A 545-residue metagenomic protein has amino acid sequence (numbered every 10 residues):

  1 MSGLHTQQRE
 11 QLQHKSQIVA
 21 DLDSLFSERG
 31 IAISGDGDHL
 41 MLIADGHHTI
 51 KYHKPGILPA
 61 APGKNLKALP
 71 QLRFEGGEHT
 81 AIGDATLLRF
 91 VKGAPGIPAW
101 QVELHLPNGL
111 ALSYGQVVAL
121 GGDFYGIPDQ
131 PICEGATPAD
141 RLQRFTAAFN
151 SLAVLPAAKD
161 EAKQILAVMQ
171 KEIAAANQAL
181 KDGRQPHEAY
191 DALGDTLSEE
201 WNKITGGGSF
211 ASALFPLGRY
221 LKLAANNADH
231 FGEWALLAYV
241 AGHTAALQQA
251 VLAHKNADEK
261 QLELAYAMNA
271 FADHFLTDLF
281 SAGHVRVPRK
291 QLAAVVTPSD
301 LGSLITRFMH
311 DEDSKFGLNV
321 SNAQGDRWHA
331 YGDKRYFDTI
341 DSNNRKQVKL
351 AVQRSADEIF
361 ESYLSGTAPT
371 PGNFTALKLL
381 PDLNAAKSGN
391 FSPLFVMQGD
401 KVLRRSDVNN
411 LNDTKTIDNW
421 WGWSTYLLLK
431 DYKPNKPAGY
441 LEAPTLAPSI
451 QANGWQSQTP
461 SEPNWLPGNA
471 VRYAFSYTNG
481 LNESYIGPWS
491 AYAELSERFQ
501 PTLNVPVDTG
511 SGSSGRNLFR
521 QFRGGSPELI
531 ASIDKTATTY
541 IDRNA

Functional and structural regions predicted by a protein language model:
G3-G30, S34-G46, H53-A267, V285-A438: N-terminal, motif-rich segments that launch catalysis or mediate targeting to/interaction with membranes, typified by
I33, L42, I50, P501-L503 (+1 more regions): Hydrophobic beta-strand residues in large extracellular and virion-surface proteins
H48-T49, G525: Short, surface-exposed beta-strand-loop junctions and turns on beta-sheet-rich folds
V154, D278-R286, P527: Short, solvent-exposed secondary-structure capping/transition elements
A265-A282: Active-site alpha-helical segments that house and flank conserved acidic catalytic motifs for diphosphate chemistry
P437-A545: Disordered, low-complexity "stalk" and linker segments at domain junctions of extracellular and cell-surface proteins
